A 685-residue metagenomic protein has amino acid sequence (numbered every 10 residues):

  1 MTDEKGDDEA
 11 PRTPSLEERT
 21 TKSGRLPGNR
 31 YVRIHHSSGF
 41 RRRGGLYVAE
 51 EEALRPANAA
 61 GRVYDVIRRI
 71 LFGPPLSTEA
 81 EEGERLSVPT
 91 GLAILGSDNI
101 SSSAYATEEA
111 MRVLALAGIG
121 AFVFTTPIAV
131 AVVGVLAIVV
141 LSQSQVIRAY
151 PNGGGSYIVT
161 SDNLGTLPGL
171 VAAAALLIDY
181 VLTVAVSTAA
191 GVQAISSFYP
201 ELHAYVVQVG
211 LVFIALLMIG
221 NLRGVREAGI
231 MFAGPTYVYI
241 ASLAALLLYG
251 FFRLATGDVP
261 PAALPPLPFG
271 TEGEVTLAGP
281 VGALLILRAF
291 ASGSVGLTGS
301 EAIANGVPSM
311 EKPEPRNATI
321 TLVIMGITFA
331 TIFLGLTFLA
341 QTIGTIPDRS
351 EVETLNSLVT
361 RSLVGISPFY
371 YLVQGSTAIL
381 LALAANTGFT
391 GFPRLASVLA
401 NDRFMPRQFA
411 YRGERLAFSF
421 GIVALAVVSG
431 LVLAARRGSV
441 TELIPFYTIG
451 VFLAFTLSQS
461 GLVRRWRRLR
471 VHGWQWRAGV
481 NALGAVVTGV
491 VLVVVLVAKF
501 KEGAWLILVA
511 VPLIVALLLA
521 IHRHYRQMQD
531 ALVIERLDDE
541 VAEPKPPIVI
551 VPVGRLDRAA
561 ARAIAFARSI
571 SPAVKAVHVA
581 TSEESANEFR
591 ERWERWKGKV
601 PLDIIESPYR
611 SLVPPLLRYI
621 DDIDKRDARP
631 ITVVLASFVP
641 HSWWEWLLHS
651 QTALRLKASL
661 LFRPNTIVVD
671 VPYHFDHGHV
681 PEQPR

Functional and structural regions predicted by a protein language model:
M1-E81, Q527-R685: Cytosolic C-terminal regulatory domains/tails of membrane transporters and channels
M111-S161, L167-L170, V186-I214, G326-A330 (+1 more regions): Extracellular loop-to-transmembrane helix junctions
T166, A204-L211, S309-T331, A400-A434 (+1 more regions): Loop-to-transmembrane helix boundary motifs in multi-pass membrane proteins
L217, L222-T256, T321-M325, I444-T456 (+2 more regions): Membrane-interface loop-to-helix entry segments
Y237, A244-G296, A498, E502 (+1 more regions): Helix-loop-helix junctions that connect adjacent transmembrane segments in multi-pass membrane transporters
I240-G270, T337-G344, T456-V471, A520-Q529: Hydrophobic alpha-helical segments and their helix-loop junctions in multi-pass secondary transporters
F251-P261, L322-S357: Extracellular/periplasmic helix-exit of transmembrane alpha-helices
P266, Q408-S419, F455-L492, V497-F500 (+2 more regions): C-terminal membrane-solvent junction of multi-pass transporters and transport-like membrane proteins
